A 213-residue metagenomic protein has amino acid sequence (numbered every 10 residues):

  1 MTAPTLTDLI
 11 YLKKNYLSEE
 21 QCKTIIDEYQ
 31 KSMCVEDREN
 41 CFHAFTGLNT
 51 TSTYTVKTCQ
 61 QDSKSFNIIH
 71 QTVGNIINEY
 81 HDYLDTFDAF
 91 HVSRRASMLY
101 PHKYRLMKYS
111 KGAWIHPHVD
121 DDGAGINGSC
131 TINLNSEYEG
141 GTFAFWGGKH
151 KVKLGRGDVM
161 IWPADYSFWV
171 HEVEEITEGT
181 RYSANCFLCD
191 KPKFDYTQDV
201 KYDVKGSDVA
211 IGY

Functional and structural regions predicted by a protein language model:
M1-V159, S167-Y213: Fe(II)/2-oxoglutarate oxygenase catalytic core
